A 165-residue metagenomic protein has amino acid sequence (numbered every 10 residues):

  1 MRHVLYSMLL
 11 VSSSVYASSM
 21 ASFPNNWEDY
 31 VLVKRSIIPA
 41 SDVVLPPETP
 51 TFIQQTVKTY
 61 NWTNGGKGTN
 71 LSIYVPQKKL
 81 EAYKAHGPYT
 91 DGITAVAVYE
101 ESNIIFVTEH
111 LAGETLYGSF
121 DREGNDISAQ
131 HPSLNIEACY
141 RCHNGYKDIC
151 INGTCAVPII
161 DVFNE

Functional and structural regions predicted by a protein language model:
M1-M8: Sec-dependent signal peptide recognition, specifically the positively charged N-region followed immediately by
S12-A17: N-terminal signal peptide c-region/cleavage motif recognized by signal peptidases
M20-V43, E81-E165: Sequence context surrounding c-type heme c attachment/ligation sites in exported
I37, F52, W62: Conserved functional acidic sites
S41-I53: Short, polar loop/linker segments at the starts of domains and inter-domain junctions
T56: Ligand-binding pocket segment of bilobal, Venus flytrap-like solute-binding proteins
Y60-G66: Short, basic/glycine-rich phosphate-binding loops at helix/coil junctions that contact nucleotide phosphates
G66-L80: Short, structured beta-strand/loop micro-motifs enriched in basic residues and often containing a Trp
